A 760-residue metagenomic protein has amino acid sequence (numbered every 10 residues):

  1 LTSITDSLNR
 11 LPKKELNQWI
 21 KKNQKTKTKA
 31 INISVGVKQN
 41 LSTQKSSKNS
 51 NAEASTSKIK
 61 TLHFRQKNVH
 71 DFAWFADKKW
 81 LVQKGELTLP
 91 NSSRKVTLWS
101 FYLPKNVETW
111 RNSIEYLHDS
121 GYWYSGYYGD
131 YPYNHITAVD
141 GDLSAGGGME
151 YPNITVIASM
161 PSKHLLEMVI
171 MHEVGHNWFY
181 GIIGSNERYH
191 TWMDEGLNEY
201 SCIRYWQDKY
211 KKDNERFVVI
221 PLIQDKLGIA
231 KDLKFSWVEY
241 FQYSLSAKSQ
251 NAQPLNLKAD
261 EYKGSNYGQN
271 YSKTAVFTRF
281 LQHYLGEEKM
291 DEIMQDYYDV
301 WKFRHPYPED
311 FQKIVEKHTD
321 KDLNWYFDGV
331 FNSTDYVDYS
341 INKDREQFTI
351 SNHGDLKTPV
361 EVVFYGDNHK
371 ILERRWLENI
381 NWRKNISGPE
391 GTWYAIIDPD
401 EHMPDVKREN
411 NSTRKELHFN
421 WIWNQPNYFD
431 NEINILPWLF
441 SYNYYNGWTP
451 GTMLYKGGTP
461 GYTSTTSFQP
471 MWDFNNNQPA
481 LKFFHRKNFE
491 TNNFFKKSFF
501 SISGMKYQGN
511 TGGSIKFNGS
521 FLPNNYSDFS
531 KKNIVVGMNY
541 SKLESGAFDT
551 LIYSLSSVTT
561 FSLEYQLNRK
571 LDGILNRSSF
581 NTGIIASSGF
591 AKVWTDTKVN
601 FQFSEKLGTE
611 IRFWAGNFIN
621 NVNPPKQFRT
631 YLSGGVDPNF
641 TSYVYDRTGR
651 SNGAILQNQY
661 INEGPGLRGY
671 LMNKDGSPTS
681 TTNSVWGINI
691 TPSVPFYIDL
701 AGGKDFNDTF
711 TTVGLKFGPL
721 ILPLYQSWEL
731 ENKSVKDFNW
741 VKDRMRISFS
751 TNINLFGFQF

Functional and structural regions predicted by a protein language model:
L1-M171, Y200: Hydrophobic helix-coil surface modules that form long, contiguous segments used for peptide/substrate interaction
F75, L323-N324, V337-P399: Beta-strand-rich binding/interaction modules
I157-L233, M294: Zinc-dependent metallopeptidase catalytic helix centered on the HExxH motif and its immediate flanking segment
A259-F348: Amphipathic alpha-helical substructures
R375-E378, N385-G391, D398-N493, A547-I574 (+2 more regions): Outer-membrane beta-barrel initiation region
P437, K497-Q508, S514-S520, K531-G537 (+1 more regions): C-terminal outer-membrane beta-barrel translocator/porin domains of Gram-negative envelope proteins and their
L439-Y445, K456-G458, P470-N476, K487-F489 (+10 more regions): Transmembrane beta-strands of outer-membrane beta-barrel pores
F717-P719, V741-F760: Outer-membrane beta-barrel "beta-signal"
